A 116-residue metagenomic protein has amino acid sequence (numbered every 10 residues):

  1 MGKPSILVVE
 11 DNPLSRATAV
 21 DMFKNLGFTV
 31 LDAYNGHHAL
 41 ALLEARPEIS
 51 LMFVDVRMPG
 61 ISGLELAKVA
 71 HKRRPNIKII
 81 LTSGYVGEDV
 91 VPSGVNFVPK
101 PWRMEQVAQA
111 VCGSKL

Functional and structural regions predicted by a protein language model:
E10: Conserved acidic carboxylate
A17-N25: Charged docking surfaces used in two-component/phosphorelay signaling
D32-A41, G63: Helix N-cap/capping motif at the beta->alpha junctions
A41, L64-N76: Short amphipathic alpha-helix used as the core "switch/output" element in two-component signaling
D55: Active-site residues of response regulator receiver
M58: Receiver (REC) domain active-site loop signature in two-component systems and cognate sites in sensor histidine kinases
W102-K115: C-terminal output helix
